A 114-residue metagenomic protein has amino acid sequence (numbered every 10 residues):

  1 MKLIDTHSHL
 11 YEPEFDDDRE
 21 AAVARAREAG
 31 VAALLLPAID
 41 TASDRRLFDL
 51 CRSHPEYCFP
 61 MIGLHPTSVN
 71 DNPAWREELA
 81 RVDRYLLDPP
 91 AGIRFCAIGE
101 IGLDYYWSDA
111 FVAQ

Functional and structural regions predicted by a protein language model:
M1-Q114: Mid-domain alpha/beta scaffold segments of enzyme catalytic cores
